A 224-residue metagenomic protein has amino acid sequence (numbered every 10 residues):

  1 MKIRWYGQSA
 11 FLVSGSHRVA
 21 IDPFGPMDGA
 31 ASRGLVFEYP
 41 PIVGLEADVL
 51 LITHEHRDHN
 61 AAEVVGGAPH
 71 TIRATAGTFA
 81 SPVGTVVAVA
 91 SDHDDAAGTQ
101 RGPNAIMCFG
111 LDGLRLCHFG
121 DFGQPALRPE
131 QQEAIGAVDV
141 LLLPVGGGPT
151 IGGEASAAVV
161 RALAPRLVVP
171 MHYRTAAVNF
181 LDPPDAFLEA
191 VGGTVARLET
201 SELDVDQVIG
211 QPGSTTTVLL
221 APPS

Functional and structural regions predicted by a protein language model:
M1-R18, G25-G29, L35, T78 (+4 more regions): Zn-dependent metallo-beta-lactamase
R4, Q100-R101, L163, L167-S224: Binuclear metal-ion centers of metallo-dependent hydrolases, dominated by the metallo-beta-lactamase
A10-L12, S16-L51, H59-A76, A90-G102 (+1 more regions): Pre-active-site segment of Zn-dependent metallo-hydrolases
I21-F24, E46-A62, C117-F122, L141-G146 (+2 more regions): Active-site neighborhood of phospho(di)ester-bond hydrolases with catalytic His/Asp-centered motifs
A62-G113, G192-G213: Metallo-beta-lactamase
G66-H70, G136, V159, A186-F187: Glycine-rich, phosphate-binding/catalytic loops in enzymes
D95-L163, N179: Active-site-proximal loop/helix segments of hydrolase catalytic cores
